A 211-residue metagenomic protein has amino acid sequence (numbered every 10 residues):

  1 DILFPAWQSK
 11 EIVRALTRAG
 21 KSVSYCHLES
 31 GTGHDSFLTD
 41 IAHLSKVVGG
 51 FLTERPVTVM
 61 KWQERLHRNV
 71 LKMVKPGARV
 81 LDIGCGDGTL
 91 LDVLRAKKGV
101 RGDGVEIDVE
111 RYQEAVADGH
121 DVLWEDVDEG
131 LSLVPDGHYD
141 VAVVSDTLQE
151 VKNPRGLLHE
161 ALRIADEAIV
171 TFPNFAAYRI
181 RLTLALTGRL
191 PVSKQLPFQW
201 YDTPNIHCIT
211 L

Functional and structural regions predicted by a protein language model:
L3-Q8: Conserved alpha/beta-hydrolase "acid-adjacent" motif
C26-V57: Catalytic active-site module of serine/aspartate enzymes centered on a nucleophile-bearing elbow/loop
K61-G77: Conserved alpha-helix/loop element of class I SAM-dependent methyltransferases that forms part of the SAM/SAH-binding
A78-G86: Conserved class I S-adenosyl-L-methionine
T89, V93-G130: Class I SAM-dependent methyltransferase SAM/SAH-binding core
G130-D136: Short conserved loop adjoining the S-adenosyl-L-methionine
V141-K152: A short SAM/SAH-binding and catalytic strip from SAM-dependent methyltransferases
R155-R163, E167-L211: S-adenosyl-L-methionine-dependent methyltransferase catalytic module, highlighting the catalytic core
